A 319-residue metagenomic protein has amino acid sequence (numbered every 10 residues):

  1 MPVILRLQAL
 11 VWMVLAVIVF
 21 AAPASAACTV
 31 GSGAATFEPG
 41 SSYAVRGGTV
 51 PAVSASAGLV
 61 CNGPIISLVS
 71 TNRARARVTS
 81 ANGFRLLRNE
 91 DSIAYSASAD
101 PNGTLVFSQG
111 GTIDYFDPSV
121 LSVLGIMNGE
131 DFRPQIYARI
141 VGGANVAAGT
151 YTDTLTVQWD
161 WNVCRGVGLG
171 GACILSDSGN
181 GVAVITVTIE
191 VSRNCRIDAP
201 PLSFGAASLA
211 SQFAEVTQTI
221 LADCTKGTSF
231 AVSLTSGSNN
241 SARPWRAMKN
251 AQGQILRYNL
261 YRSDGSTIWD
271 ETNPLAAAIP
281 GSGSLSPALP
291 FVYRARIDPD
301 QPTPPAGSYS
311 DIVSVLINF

Functional and structural regions predicted by a protein language model:
M1-W12: Bacterial N-terminal signal peptides that target proteins for export
M13-V14, A24-S25: Cleavable N-terminal signal peptides
V19-P23: N-terminal signal peptide c-region/cleavage motif recognized by signal peptidases
A26-L87, Y137-Q252, L285-F319: N-terminal small/polar-rich segments of proteins
T79-E130: A surface-exposed loop-and-adjacent beta-strand signature within N-terminal beta-sandwich domains that mediate ligand
P101, Q252, L256-Y258: Contiguous segments within soluble domain cores/interaction surfaces
V120-I126, D131-G142, D160-W161: Intrinsically disordered, low-complexity linker/loop segments enriched in Gly/Pro and charged/polar residues
N259-W269, P274-A277, A288: Outer membrane beta-barrel transmembrane domains
